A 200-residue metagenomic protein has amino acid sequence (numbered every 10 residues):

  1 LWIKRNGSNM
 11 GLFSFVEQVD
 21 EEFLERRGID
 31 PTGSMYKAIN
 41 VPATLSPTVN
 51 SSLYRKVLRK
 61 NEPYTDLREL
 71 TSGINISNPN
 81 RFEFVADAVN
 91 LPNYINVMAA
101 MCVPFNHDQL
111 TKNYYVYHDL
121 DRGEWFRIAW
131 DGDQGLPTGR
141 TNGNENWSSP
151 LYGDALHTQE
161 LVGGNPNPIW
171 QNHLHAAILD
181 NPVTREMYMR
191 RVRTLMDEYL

Functional and structural regions predicted by a protein language model:
L1-L200: Catalytic-core segments of enzymes that bind and process phosphorylated/nucleotide-bearing substrates
